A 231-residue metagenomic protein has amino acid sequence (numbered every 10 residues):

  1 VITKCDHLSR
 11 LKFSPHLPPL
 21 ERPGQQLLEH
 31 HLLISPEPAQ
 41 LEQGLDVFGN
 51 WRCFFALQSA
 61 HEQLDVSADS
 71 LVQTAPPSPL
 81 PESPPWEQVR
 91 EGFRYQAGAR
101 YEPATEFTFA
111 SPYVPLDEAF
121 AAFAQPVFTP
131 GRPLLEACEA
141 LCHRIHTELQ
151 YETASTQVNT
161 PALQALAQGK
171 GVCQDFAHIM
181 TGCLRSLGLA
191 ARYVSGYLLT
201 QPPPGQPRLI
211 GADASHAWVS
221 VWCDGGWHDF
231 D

Functional and structural regions predicted by a protein language model:
V1, P23-Q25, L32-L41, C142 (+3 more regions): A generic short-segment signal for beta-strand/edge and adjacent turn/coil regions
V1-Y95: Intrinsically disordered, low-complexity N-terminal segments that are enriched in acidic
L17-L28, H146-L149, Q174-H178, L184-S186: Short low-complexity stretches enriched in small and charged residues
L28, G44, T147, Q157 (+3 more regions): Glycine-rich, flexible loop/turn motifs
E37-A39, E62, P112, T156 (+4 more regions): Short capping/connector residues at structural and topological boundaries
L57, G92-F93, L149, A165-K170 (+3 more regions): Short alpha-helical interface elements
T74, E87-G171, I179, S186-L187: Secondary-structure boundary elements
H143, D175-D231: Hydrophobic/aromatic-rich core segments of domains that either
